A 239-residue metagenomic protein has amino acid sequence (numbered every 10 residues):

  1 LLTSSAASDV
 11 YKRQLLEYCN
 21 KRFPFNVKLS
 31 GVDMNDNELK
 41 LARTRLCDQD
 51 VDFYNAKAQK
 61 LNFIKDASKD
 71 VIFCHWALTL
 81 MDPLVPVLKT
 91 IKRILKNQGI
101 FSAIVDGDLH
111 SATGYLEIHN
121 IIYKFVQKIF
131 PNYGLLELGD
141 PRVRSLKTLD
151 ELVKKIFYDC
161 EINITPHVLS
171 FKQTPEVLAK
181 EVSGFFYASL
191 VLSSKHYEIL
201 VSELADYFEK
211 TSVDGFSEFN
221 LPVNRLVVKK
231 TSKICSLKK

Functional and structural regions predicted by a protein language model:
L1-A7, Y11: Single conserved hydrophobic/aromatic residue that forms the stacking wall/gate of nucleotide- or nucleobase-binding
K12-F25: Conserved SAM-binding loop of SAM-dependent methyltransferases across substrates and taxa, primarily the Class I
N35-N37: Conserved SAM/SAH-binding beta-strand->alpha-helix loop
A42-R43: Conserved SAM-binding loop
Q59-I72: A short acidic, Gly/Pro-enriched loop at the edge of an enzyme's catalytic core that lines a small-molecule cofactor
D70-V85, G107: A short SAM/SAH-binding and catalytic strip from SAM-dependent methyltransferases
V85, K92, I100-F171: Conserved catalytic/acceptor-binding region of the Class I
L138-K239: Conserved Class I S-adenosyl-L-methionine
